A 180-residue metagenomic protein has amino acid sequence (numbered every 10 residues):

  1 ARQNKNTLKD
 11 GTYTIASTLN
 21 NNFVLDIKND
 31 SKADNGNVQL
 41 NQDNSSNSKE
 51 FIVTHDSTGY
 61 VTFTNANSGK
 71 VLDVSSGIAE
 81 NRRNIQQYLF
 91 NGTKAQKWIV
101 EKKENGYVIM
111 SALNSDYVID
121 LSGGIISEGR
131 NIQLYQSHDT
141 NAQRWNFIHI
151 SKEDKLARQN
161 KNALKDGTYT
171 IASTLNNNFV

Functional and structural regions predicted by a protein language model:
A1-V180: Lectin-like carbohydrate-binding module/patch detector with strong preference for beta-trefoil
